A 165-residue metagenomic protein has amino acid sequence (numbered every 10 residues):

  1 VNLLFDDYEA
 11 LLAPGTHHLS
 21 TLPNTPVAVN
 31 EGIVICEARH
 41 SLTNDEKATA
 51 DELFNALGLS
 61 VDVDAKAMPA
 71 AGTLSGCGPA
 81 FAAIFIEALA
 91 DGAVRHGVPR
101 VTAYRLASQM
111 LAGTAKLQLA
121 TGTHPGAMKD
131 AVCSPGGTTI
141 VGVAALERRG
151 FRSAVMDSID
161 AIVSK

Functional and structural regions predicted by a protein language model:
V1-L4: ADP-ribose/adenylate-binding Rossmann-like module
D7, L11-H17, I33-A70, A82-A120: Internal alpha-helical scaffold of NAD(P)-dependent oxidoreductase catalytic cores
H18, M68-T73, P125-D130: Short pre-catalytic strand/loop immediately N-terminal to key active-site residues, enriched for Gly-Thr
S20-I35: Active-site capping/gating segments
A28-G32, A70-G72, V141: A short acidic, helix-capping loop that chelates divalent metal ions and anchors anionic groups
C77-F81, R105-L106, A131-S134: A generic short alpha-helical patch detector that favors 3-5-residue windows in or near N-terminal regions
S108-K165: NAD(P)-dependent Rossmann-like dehydrogenase/reductase catalytic/cofactor-binding core
